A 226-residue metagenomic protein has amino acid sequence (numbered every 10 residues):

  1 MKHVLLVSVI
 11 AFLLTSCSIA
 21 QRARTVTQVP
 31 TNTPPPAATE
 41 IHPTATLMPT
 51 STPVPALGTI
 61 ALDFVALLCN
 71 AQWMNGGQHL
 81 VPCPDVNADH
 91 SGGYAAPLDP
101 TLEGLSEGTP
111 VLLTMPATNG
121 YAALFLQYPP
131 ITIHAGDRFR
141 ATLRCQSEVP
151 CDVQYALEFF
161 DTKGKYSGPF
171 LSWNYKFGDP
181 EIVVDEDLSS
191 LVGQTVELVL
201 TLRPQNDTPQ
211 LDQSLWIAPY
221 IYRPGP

Functional and structural regions predicted by a protein language model:
M1-V4: Positively charged n-region of N-terminal signal peptides that target proteins for export
V7-S16: Bacterial N-terminal signal peptides
F12, H42, A88-D89: Residue-level signal for helical boundary/lining positions with a hydrophobic bias
C17-T59: Ser/Thr-rich, Proline-interspersed low-complexity disordered segments
I19, L47-P226: Gly-Asp-aromatic-enriched flexible segments
